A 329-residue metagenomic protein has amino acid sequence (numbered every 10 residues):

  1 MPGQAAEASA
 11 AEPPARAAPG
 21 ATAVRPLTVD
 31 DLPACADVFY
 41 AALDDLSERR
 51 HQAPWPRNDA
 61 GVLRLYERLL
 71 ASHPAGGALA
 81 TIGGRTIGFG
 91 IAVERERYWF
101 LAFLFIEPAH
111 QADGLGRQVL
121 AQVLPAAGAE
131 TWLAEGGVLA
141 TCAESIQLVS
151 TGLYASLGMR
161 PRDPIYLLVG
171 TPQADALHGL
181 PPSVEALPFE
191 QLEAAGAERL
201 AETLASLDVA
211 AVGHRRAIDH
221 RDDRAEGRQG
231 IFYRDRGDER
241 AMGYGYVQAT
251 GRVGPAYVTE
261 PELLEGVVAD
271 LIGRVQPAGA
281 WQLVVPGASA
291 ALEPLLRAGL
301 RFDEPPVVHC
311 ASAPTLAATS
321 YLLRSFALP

Functional and structural regions predicted by a protein language model:
M1-D30, P172-G196: Conserved N-terminal entry element of GNAT/NAT acetyltransferase domains
E12-A17, F39-T86, V209-G230: Active-site rim helix/loop that mediates acceptor-substrate recognition in acyltransferases
C35, G136, S156-G251: Amide-forming acyltransferase catalytic core, primarily the GNAT-like/NAT-type and related acyltransferase folds
G77-L79, R85-V93, F100-F105, D238-G254: Conserved beta-strand in the GNAT
R97, A140-E144, R160-A174, F302-P314: Conserved catalytic-core motifs of GNAT/GCN5-like acyltransferases
I106, A112-A129, T151-S156, E260-R274: Conserved acetyl-CoA-binding loop-helix of GNAT-fold acetyltransferases
D113, R117, A126, E130-E135 (+2 more regions): Conserved active-site alpha-helix within GNAT-family acetyltransferase domains
P306-P329: C-terminal functional modules
